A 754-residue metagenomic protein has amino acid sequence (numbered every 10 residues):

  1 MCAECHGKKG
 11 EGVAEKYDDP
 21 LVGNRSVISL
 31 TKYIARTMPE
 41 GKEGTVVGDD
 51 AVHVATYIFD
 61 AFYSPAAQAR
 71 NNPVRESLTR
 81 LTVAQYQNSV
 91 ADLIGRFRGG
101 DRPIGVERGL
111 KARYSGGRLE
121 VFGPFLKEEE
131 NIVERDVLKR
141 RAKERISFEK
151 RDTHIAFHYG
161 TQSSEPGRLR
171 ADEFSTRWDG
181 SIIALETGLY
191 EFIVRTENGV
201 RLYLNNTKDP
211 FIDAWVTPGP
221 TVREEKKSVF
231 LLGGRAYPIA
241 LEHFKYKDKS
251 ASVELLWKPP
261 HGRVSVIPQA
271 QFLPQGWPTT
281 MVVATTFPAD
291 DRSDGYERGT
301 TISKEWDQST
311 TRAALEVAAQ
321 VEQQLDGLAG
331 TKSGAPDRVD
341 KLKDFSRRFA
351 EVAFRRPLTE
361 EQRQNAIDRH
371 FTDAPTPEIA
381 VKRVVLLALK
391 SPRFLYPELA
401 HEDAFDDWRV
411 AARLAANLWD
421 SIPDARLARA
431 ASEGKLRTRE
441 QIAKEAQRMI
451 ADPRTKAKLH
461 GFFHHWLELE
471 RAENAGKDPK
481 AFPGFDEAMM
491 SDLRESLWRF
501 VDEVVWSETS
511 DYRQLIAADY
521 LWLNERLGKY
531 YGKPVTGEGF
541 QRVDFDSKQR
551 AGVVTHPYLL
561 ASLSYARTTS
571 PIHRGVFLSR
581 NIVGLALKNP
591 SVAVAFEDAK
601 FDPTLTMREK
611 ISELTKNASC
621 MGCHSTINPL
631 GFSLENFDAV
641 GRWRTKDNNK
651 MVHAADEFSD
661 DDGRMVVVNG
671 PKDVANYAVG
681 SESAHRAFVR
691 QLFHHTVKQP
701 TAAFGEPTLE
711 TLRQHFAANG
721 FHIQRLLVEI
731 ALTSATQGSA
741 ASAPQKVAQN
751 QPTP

Functional and structural regions predicted by a protein language model:
M1, P39-E43, P73-T79, D598-L614: Electrostatic cytochrome c docking/interface patches
M1-K8, I28, K32-R36, V52-D60 (+4 more regions): C-type cytochrome heme c attachment motif
M1-P20, G44, D60-A69, K616-N636: Periplasmic/extracellular electron-transfer cofactor-ligation site, primarily the c-type cytochrome heme-c attachment
G7-P39, F371, G631-N648: Gly/Gly-Pro-rich "capping" loops immediately C-terminal to redox-active cysteine motifs in periplasmic/lumenal
V13-G23, K32-R75, T696-T701: Axial heme c-ligation environment in periplasmic c-type cytochrome domains
V46-D60, S64-A66, E76-S77, V83-Y86 (+3 more regions): Hydrophobic or amphipathic alpha-helical targeting/insertion segments
L93-G95, R102-I104, P278-H694, E706-A718 (+1 more regions): Active-site substrate-binding loop specific to GH73 endo-beta-N-acetylglucosaminidase modules in bacterial autolysins
F97-E191, R195-K304, R312: Extracellular/secretory pathway-exposed regions associated with glycan biology
